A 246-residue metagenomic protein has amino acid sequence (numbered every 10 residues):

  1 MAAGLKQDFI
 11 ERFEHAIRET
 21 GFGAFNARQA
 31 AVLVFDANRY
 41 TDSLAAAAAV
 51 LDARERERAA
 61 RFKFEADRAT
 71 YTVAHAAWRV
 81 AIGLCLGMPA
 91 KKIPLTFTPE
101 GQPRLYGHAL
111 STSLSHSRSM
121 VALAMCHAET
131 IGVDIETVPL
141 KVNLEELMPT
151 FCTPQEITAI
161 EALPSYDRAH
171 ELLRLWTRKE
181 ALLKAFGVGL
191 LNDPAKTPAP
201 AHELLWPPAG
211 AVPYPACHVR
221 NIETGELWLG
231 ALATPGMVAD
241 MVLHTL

Functional and structural regions predicted by a protein language model:
M1-L246: Core catalytic alpha/beta fold that binds nucleotide/phospho-ligands
